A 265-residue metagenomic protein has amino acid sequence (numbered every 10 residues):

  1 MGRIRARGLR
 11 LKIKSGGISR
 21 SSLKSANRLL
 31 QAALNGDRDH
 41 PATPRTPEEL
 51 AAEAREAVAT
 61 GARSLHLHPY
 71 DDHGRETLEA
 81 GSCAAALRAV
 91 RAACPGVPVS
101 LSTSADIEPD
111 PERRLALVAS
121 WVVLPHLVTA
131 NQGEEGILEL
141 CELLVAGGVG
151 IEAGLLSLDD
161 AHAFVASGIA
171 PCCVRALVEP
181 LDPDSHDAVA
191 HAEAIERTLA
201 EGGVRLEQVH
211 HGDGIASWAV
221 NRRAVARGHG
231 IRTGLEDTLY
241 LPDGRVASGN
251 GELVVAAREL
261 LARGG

Functional and structural regions predicted by a protein language model:
S21-A42, L144-G147: N-terminal small/glycine-rich loop or linker at the start of catalytic domains across soluble metabolic enzymes
L34-E49, T103-P111, E152-L155, V209-G212: Active-site mouth loops of central-metabolism enzymes
L50, H68, V128, A224: Conserved, mostly hydrophobic/aromatic
A59-S64, P125, C173, G228-H229: A structural motif
S64-A85: Glycine-rich, proline-tolerant flexible connector loops at the mouths of alpha/beta enzymes
L78, C83-G150: Internal catalytic or translocation cores that form aromatic/hydrophobic pockets or channels for amphipathic metabolites
T129-L235, R245-E252: Catalytic alpha/beta core domains of metabolic enzymes, predominantly
P242-G264: C-terminal helical cap(s) of enzyme catalytic domains, especially alpha/beta-barrels
